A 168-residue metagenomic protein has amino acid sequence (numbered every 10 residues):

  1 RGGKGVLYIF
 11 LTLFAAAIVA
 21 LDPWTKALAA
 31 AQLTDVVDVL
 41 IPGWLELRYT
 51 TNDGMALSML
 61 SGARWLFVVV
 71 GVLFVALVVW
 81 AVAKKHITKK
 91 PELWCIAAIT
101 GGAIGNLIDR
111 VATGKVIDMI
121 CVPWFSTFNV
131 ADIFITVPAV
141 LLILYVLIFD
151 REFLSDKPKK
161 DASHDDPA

Functional and structural regions predicted by a protein language model:
R1-A168: Alpha-helical transmembrane bundles and membrane-interface segments of multipass inner-membrane proteins
